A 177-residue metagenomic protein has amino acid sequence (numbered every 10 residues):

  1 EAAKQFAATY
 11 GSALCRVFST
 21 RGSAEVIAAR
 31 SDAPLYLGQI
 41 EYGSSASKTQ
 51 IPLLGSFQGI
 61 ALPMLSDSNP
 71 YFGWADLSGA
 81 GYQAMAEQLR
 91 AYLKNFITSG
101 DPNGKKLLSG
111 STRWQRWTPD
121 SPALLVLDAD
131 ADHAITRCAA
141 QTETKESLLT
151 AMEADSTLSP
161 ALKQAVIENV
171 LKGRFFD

Functional and structural regions predicted by a protein language model:
E1-G81, S99: Substrate-gating cap/lid region and adjacent catalytic-acid/histidine neighborhood within extracellular/lumenal
A28-L35, G43-S44, N69, G73-D177: Alpha/beta-hydrolase-fold serine-hydrolase catalytic core, especially in secreted/extracellular enzymes
